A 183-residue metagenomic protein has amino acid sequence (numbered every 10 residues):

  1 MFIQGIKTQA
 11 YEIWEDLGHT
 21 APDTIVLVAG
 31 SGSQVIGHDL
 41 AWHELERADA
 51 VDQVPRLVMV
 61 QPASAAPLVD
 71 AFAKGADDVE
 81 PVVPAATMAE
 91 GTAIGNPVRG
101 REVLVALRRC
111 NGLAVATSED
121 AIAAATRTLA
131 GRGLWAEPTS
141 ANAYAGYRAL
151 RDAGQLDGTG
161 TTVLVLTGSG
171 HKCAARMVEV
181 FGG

Functional and structural regions predicted by a protein language model:
M1, A29-S33, L40-W42, V60-A66 (+5 more regions): Glycine-rich beta-alpha junction loops
M1-D49, A123, R127-L129: Active-site/ligand-binding-proximal alpha/beta "capping" segment
G5-T8, I36-A41, P67-A73, A174-V178: Short acidic, glycine/serine/threonine-rich loops at helix termini
A10, V35-G37, N96, G100 (+3 more regions): Basic, gly/Ser/Thr/Pro-rich low-complexity segments located predominantly at protein N termini
L17-T20, E46, V98-G100, L113 (+2 more regions): Short helix-capping/linker segments at secondary-structure and domain boundaries
L27-G30, P55, A123-A130, L134-A149 (+1 more regions): Substrate-binding/catalytic subdomain of NAD(P)-dependent oxidoreductase enzymes
E44-A136, E179-G183: Active-site/ligand-binding loops adjacent to catalytic centers
D52, E80-V83, N142-G183: Phosphate-binding loop/pocket of nucleotide- and phosphate-handling active sites
